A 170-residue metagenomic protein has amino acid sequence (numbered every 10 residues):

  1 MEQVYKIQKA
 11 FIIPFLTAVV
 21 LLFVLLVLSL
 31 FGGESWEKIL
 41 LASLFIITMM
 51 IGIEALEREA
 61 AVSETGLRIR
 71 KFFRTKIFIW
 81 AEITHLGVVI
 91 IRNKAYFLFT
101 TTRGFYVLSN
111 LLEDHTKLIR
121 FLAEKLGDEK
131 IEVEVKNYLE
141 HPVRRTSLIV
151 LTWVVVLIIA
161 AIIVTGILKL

Functional and structural regions predicted by a protein language model:
M1-F31, F105, R120, E132-I159 (+1 more regions): N-terminal membrane-targeting/pre-transmembrane regions
V4-K6, K94-L122: Canonical phosphoinositide-binding patch of PH/PH-like domains
K9-I12, A81-T84, N110-T116: A short, sequence-level motif marking secondary-structure junctions
E34-L41: Short, aromatic-rich membrane-interface segments at the entry and exit of alpha-helical transmembrane domains
L44-W80: Conserved beta-hairpin
F73-T102: C-terminal halves and exits of single transmembrane alpha-helices
K125-I131: Pleckstrin homology
